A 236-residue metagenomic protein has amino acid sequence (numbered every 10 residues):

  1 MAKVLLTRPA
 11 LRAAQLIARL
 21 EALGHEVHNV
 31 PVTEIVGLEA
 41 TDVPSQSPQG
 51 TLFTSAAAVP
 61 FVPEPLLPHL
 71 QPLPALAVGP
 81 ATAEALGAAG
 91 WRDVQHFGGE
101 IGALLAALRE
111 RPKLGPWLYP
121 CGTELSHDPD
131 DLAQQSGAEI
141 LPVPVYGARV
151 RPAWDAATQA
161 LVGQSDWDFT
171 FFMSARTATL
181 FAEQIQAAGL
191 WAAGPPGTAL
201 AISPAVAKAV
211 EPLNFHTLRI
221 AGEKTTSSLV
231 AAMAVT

Functional and structural regions predicted by a protein language model:
M1-T236: Signature of uroporphyrinogen-III synthase
